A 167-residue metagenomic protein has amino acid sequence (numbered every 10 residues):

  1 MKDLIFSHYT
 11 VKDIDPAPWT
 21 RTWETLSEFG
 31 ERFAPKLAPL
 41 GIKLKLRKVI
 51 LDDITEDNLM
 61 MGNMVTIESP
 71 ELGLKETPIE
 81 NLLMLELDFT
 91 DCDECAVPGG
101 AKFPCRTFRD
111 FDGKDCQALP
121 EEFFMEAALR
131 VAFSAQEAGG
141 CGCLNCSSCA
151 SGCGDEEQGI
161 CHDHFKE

Functional and structural regions predicted by a protein language model:
M1-L44, I54-G62, T66-E68, L72-E167: Non-globular targeting/processing and membrane-anchoring segments
V49-D53: Conserved strand-turn element in the central/C-terminal portion of the radical SAM core barrel that lines
